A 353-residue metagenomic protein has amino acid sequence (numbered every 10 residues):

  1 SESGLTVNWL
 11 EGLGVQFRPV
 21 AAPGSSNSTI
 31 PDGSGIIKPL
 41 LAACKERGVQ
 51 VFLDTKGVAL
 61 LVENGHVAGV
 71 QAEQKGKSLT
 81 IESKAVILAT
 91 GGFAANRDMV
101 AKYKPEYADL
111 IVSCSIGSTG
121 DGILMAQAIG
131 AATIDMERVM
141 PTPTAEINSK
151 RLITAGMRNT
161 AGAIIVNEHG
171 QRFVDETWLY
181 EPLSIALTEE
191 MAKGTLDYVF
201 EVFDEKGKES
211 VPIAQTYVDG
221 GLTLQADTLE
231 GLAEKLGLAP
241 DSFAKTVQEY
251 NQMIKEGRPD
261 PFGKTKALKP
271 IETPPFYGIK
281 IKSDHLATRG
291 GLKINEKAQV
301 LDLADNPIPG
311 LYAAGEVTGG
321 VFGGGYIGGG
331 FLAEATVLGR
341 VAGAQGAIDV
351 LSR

Functional and structural regions predicted by a protein language model:
S1-L79, A85, A95-M99, E146 (+1 more regions): Conserved redox-cofactor binding core of oxidoreductases
L5, G12-V15, L88-A95, A128-A131 (+1 more regions): Glycine-rich, acidic and aromatic/proline-enriched surface loops and short helix-turn segments that act as binding
A59, S242-G325: A glycine-rich dinucleotide-binding beta-alpha-beta segment and adjacent secondary-structure elements that constitute
Q74-K77, I81-E146, L152, V341: Glycine-rich loop(s) and the adjacent beta-strand/alpha-helix scaffold that form part
D98-L124, I279, T318-V350: A conserved FAD-binding loop/helix module that cradles the flavin
S115, R158-T160, L286-T288: Short, small/polar residue-rich loop motifs at catalytic or cofactor-binding pockets
T119, I123-L238: An anion/pyrophosphate-binding glycine-rich loop and adjacent beta-alpha core in soluble alpha-beta enzymes
P141-E146, E181-S184, S283-R289, V317-L332: Glycine-rich phosphate/pyrophosphate-binding beta-alpha loops
